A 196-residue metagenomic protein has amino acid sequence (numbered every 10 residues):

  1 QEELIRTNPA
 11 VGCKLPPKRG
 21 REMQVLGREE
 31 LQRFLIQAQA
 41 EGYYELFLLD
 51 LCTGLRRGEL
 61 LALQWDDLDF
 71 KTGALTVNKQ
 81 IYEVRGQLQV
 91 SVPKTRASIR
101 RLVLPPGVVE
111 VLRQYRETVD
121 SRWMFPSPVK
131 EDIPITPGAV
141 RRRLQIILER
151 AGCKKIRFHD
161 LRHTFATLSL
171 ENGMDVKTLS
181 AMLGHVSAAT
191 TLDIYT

Functional and structural regions predicted by a protein language model:
Q1-P9, G20, E131-A139, G152-D160: N-terminal core-binding DNA-recognition domain of tyrosine site-specific recombinases/integrases
I5-W65, F70-K71, Y82, A97-I99 (+3 more regions): Basic, Lys/Arg- and aromatic-enriched nucleic-acid-binding interface segment
P17, V25, I81, L183-T196: Catalytic-site neighborhood detector that most strongly recognizes the C-terminal catalytic loop/helix of tyrosine
V25-E29, T72, K79-G86, P105-K154: Active-site/catalytic core of tyrosine-dependent DNA strand-transfer enzymes
Y44, L48, C52-E59, G138-I146 (+2 more regions): C-terminal catalytic core of tyrosine-transesterase DNA break-rejoin enzymes
A62-L68, S180-V186, T196: A short, basic/aromatic helix-end/turn motif that makes direct DNA contacts
L88-P93: Short, P/G- and charge-enriched loop/turn segments at secondary-structure junctions
